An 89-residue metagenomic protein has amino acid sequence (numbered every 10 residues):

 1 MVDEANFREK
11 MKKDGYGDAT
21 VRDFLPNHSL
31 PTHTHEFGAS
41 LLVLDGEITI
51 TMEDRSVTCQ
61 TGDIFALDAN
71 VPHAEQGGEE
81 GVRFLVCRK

Functional and structural regions predicted by a protein language model:
M1-D23: A short, N-terminal "cap"/entry segment at the start of jelly-roll beta-barrel domains of the cupin/DSBH fold
D18-H35, A69-N70: Conserved short histidine dyad/triad with adjacent acidic residue
L25, E36, M52, G77-E79: A generic beta-sheet turn/junction motif
T34-I50: Short, conserved beta-strand element in jelly-roll/cupin
E47-T49, S56, P72, G81: Structural motif
E53-N70: Short acidic-glycine-tyrosine-enriched beta hairpin
A69-K89: Ligand-binding loop in jelly-roll beta-barrel domains
